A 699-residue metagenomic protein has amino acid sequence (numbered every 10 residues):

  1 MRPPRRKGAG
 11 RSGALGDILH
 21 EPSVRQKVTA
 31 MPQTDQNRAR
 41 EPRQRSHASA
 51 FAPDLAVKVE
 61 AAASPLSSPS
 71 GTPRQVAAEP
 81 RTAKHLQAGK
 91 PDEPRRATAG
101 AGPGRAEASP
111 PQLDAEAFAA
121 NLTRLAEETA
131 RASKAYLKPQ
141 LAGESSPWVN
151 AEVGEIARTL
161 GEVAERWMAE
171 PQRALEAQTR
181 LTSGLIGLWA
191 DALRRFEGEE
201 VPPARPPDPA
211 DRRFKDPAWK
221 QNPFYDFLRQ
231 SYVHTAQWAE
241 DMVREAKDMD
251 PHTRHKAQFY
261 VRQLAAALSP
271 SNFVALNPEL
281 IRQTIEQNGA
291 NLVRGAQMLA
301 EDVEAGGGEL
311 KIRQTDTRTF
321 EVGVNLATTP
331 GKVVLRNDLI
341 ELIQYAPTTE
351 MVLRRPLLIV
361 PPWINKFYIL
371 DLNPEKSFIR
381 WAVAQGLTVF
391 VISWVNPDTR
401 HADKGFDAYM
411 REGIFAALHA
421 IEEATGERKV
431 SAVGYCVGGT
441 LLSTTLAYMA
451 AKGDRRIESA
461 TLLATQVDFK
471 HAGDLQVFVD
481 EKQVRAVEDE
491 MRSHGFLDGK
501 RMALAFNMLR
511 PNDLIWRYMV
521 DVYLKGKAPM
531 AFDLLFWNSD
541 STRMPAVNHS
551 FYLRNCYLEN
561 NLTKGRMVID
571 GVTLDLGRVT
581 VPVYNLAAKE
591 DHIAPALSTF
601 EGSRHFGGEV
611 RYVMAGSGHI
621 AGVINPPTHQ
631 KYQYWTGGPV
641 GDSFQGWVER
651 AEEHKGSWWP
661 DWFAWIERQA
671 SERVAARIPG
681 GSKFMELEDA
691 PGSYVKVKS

Functional and structural regions predicted by a protein language model:
R2-K7, G13-E341, V352-L353, F390 (+5 more regions): Amphipathic, low-complexity, repeat-rich surface-exposed segments
D248-Q283, E423, E427, T445-H549 (+1 more regions): Alpha/beta-hydrolase-fold enzymes
L353-P362: Short beta-strand element of the alpha/beta-hydrolase
D371-T388: Short amphipathic alpha-helix adjacent to the substrate-entry channel of hydrolases
D403-A424: Alpha/beta-hydrolase active-site loop
T425-V437: Alpha/beta-hydrolase fold nucleophile elbow
N585-A587: Short beta-strand/loop motif that positions the catalytic acidic residue of the alpha/beta-hydrolase fold
P595-H605: Short alpha-helix in the alpha/beta-hydrolase fold that links the catalytic acid
